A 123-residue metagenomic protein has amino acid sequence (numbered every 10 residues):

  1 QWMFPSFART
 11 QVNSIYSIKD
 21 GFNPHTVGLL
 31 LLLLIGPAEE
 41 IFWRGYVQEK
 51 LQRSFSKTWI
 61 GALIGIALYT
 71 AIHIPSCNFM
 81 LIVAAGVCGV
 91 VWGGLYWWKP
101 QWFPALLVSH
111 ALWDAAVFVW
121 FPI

Functional and structural regions predicted by a protein language model:
Q1-I35, R53: Juxtamembrane helix-loop-helix connectors linking adjacent transmembrane helices in multi-pass membrane enzymes
H25-L29, W59-I64, I82-V83, F103-V108: Hydrophobic alpha-helical transmembrane segments
L31, I35-G36, R44-G45, G61 (+2 more regions): Active-site alpha-helix of zinc metalloproteases
L34-E39, V83, V87: Residue-level hotspots within pore-lining transmembrane alpha-helices of multi-pass secondary transporters
P37-F42, Y46-V47, L51, A71 (+3 more regions): Active-site His/Glu-centered metal-binding helix of metallohydrolases
E39-I64, G94-Q101: Membrane-interface helix/loop boundary segments of multi-pass membrane proteins
W59-H73, G89: Small-polar-interrupted transmembrane alpha-helices in polytopic inner-membrane proteins
N78-I123: Functionally important transmembrane alpha-helices
